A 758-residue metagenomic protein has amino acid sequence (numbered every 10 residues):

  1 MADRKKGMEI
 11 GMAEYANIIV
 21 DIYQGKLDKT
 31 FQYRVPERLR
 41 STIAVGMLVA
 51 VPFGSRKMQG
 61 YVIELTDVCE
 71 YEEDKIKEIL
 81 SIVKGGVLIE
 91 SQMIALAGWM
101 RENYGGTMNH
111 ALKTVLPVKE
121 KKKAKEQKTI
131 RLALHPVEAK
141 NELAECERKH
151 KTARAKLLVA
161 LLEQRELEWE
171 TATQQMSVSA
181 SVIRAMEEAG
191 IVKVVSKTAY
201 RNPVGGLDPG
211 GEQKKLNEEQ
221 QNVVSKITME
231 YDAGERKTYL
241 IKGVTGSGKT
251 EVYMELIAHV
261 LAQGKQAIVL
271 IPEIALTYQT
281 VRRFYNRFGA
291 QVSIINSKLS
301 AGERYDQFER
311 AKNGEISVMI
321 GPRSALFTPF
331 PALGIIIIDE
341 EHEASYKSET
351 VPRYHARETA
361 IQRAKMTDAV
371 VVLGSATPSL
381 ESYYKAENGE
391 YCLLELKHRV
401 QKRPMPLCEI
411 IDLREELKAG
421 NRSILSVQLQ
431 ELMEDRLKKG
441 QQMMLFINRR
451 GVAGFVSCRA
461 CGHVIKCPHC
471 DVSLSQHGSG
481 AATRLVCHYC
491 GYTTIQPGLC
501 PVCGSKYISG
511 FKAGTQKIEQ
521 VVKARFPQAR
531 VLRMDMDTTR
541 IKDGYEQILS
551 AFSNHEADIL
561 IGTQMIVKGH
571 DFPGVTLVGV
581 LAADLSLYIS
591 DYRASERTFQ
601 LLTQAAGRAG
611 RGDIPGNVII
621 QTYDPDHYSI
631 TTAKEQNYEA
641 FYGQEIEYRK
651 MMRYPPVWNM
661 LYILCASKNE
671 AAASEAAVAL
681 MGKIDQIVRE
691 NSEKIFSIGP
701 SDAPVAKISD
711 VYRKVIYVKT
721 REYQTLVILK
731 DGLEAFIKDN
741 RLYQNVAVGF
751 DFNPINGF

Functional and structural regions predicted by a protein language model:
M1-S375, E387-R403, Y717, V727-D731 (+1 more regions): Accessory, non-ATPase domains that flank or precede helicase/AAA+ motor cores in DNA-metabolism machines
T30, Q428, A672-D685: A short, contiguous, amphipathic alpha-helix enriched in charged residues
L48-A50, K57, F696-Q724: Short, intrinsically disordered low-complexity segments
E64-T66, L116, S196-T198, I447-R449 (+4 more regions): A general secondary-structure junction signal
G210-N217, Q221, S225, G234-S674 (+3 more regions): Inter-lobe coupling/hinge segments of SF2-like helicase ATPases
A679-N691, G732, F736-N740: Generic non-transmembrane alpha-helical segments
I687-A703, Q744-N753: Short beta-strand elements
